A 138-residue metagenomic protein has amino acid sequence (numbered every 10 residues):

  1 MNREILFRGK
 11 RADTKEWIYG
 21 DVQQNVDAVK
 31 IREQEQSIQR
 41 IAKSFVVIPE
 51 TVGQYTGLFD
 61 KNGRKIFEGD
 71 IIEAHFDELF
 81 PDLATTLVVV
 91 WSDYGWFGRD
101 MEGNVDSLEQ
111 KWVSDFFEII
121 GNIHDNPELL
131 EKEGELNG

Functional and structural regions predicted by a protein language model:
M1-G138: Secondary-structure transition motif
